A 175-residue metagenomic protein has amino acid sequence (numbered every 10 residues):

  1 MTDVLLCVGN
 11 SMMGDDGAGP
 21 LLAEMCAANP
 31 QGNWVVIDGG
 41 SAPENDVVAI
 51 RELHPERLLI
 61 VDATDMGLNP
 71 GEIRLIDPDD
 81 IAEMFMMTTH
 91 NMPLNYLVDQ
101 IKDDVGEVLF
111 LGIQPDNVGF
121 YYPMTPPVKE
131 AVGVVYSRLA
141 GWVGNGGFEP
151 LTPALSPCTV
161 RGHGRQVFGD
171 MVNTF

Functional and structural regions predicted by a protein language model:
M1-P115, Y122-G146, F168-F175: N-terminal catalytic or cofactor-binding beta/alpha core of small enzyme domains
G147-E149, L155-Q166, N173: Short, positively charged low-complexity motifs
